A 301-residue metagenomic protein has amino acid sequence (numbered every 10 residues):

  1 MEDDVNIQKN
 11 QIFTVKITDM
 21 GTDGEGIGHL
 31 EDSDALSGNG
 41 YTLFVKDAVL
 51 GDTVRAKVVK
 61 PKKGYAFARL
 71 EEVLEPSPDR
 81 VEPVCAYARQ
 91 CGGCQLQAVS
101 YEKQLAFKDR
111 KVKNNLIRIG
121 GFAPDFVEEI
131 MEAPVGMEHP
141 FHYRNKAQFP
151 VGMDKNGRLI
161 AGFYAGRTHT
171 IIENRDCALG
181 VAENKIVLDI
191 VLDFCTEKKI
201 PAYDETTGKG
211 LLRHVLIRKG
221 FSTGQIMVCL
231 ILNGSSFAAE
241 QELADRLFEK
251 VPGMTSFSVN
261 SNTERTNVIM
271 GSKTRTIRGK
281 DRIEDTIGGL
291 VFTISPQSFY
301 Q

Functional and structural regions predicted by a protein language model:
E2-Q301: Accessory RNA-recognition modules of RNA-modification enzymes
